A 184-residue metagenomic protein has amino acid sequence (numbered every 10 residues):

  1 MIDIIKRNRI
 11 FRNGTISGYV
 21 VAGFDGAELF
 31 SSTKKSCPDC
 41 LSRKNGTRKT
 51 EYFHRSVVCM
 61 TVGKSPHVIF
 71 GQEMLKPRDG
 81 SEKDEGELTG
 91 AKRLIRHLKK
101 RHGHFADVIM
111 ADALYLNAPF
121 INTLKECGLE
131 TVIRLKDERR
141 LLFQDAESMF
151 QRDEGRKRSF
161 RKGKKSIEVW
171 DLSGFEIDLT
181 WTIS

Functional and structural regions predicted by a protein language model:
M1-S65: Active-site-proximal, Lys/Arg-enriched surface segment that forms a nucleic-acid-binding/basic interface patch
I5, I95-H102, Y115-A118, L124-T131 (+3 more regions): Short, well-ordered alpha-helical segments in soluble proteins
G18-F30, C59, A91, V108-L116 (+1 more regions): Short, conserved catalytic/metal-binding motifs centered on acidic residues
F30-T33, P66-F70, P77-K83, H104 (+2 more regions): Short, well-ordered, mixed-charge alpha-helical segments that flank or form enzyme active sites
K35-R55, Y115-K136: A short alpha/beta connector and helix-capping loop motif
K44-F105: Electropositive, glycine- and tryptophan-enriched low-complexity nucleic-acid-binding patches
T61-G63, M74-K76, A113, I133-D137 (+1 more regions): Short, structured patches in soluble enzyme cores that scaffold and shape functional sites
E130-S184: An anionic, glycine-rich sequence signature occurring as long contiguous blocks
